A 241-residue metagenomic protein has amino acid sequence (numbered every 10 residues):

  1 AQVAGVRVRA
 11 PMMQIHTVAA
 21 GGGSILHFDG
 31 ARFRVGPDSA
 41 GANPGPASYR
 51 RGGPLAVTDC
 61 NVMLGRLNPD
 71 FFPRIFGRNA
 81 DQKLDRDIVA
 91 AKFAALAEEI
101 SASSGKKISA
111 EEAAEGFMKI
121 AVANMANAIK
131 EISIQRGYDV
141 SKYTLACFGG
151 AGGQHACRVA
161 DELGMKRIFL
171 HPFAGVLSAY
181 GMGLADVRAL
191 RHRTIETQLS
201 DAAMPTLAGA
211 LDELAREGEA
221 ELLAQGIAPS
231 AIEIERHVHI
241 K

Functional and structural regions predicted by a protein language model:
A1-K241: N-terminally biased helix-coil "hinge/interface" segments that flank
